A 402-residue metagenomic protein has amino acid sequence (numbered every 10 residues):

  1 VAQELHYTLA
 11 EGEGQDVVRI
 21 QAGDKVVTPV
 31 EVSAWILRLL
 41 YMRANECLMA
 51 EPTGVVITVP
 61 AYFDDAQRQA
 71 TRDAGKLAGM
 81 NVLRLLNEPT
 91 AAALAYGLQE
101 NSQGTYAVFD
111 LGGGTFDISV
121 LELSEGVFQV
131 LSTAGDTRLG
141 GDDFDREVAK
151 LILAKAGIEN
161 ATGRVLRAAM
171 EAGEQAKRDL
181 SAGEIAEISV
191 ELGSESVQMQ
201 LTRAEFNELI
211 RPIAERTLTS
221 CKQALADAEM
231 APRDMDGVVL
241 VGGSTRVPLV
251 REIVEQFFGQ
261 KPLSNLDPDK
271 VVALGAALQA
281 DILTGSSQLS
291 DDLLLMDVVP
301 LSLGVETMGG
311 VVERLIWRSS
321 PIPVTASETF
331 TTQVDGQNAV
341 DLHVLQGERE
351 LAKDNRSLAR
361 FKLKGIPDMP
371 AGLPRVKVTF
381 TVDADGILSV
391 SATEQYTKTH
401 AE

Functional and structural regions predicted by a protein language model:
V1-Q15, Q21-W35, M42-E402: Oxyanion-binding/catalytic loops of NTP- or PPi-dependent enzymes
